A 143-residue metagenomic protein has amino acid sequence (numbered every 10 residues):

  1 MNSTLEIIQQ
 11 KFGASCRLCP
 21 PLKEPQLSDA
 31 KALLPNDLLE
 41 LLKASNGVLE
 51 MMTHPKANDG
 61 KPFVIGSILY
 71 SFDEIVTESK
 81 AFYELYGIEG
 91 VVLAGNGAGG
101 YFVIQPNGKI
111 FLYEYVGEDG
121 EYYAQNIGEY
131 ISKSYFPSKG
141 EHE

Functional and structural regions predicted by a protein language model:
M1-Y101, E141-E143: A surface-exposed partner-binding patch
D29, G117-G120: Short, flexible active-site loop motifs that bind/organize anionic cofactors or intermediates
V92, K109-F111, E129: Generic structural signal for residues positioned in beta-strands
I104-G108: Short acidic-glycine loop/turn motifs at beta-strand connectors
L112-V116: Catalytic Cys-His active-site segments of thiol-dependent hydrolases/isopeptidases
D119-E143: Compact, glycine/acidic-enriched structural inserts
